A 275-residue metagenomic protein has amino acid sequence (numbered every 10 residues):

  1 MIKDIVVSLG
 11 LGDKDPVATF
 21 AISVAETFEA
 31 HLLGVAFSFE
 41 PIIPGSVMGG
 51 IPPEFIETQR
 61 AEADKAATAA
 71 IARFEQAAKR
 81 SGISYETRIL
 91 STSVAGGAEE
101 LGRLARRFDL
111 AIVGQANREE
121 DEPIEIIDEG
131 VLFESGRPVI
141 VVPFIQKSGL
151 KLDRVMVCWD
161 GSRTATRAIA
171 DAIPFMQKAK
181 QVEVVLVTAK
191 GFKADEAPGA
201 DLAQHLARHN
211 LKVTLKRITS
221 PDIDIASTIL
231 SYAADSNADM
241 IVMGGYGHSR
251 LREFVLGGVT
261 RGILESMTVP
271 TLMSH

Functional and structural regions predicted by a protein language model:
M1-F55, E134-S135, K151-I218, A238: Small/aliphatic-rich secondary-structure junction motif
L11-G12, A61, S91-V94, N117-E119 (+2 more regions): Short histidine/acidic/glycine/proline-rich micro-motifs that form metal- and phosphate-coordinating active-site loops
V17, G97, I124-E125, A165-A168 (+2 more regions): Amphipathic coiled-coil/heptad-repeat helices and related helical stalk/stem segments that mediate oligomerization
A18, S23-T27, E100-S148, Y232-H275: Gly/Ser-rich helix-loop-strand patches that form or flank binding pockets for ribonucleotide-derived cofactors
L33-V35, R88, I112, I140 (+4 more regions): Hydrophobic/aromatic beta-strand patches that form the interior of the parallel beta-sheet core in alpha/beta enzyme
E54-A69: A short acidic, glycine-rich active-site loop that binds or catalyzes chemistry on phosphate/adenosine moieties
A69, R73-A77, D201, H205: Amphipathic alpha-helical segments that form well-ordered structural scaffolds and often line/cohere around active
Q76-A111, R208-I241, G247-L251, V269: Structural beta-alpha unit
